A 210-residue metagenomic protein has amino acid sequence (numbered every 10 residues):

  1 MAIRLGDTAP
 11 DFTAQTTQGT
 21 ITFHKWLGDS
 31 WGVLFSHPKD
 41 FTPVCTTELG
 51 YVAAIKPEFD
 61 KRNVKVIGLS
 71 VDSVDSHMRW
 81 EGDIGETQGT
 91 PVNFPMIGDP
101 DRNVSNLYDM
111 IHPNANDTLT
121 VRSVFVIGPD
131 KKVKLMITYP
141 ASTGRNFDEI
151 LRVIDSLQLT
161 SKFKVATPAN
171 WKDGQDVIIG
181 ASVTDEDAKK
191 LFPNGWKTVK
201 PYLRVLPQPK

Functional and structural regions predicted by a protein language model:
M1-K210: Chalcogenol-based redox active-site neighborhoods
